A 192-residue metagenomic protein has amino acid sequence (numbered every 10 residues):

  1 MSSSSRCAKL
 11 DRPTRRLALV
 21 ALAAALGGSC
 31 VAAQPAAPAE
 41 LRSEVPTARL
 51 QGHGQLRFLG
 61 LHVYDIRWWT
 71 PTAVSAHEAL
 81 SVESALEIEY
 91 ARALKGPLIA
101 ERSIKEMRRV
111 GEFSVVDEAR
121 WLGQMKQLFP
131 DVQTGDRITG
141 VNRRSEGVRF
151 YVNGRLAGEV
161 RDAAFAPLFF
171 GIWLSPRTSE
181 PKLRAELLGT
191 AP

Functional and structural regions predicted by a protein language model:
M1-P13, L17-G28: N-terminal secretory signal peptides
A33-P192: Terminal leader/tail segments of proteins
